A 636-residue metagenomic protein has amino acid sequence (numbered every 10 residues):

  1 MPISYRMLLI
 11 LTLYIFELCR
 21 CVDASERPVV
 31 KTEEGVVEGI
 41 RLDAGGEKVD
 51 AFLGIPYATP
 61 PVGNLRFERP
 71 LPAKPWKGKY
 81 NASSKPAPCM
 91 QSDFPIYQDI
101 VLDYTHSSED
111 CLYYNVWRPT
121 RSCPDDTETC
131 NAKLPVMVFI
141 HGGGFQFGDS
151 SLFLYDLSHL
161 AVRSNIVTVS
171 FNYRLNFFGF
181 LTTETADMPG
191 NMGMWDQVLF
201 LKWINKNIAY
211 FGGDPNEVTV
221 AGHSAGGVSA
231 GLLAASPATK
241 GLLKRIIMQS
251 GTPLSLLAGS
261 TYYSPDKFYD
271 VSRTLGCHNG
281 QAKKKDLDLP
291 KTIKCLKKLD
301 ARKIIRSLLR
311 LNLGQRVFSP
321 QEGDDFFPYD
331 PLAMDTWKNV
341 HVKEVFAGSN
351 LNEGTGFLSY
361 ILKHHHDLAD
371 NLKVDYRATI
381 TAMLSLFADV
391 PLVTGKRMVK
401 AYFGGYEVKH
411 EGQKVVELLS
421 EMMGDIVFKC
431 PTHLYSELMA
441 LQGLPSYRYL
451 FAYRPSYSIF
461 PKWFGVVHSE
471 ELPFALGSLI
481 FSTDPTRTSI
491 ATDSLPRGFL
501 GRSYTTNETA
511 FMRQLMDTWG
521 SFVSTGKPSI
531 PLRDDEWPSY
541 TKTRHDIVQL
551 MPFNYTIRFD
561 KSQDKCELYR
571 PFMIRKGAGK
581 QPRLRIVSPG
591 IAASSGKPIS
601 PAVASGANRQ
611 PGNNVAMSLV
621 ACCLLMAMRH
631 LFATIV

Functional and structural regions predicted by a protein language model:
M1-F16, R20, R609-V620, H630-V636: Classical eukaryotic N-terminal signal peptides for Sec-dependent ER targeting/secretion, especially the positively
P2, Y14-M194, P215, P485-D517 (+3 more regions): Non-catalytic accessory segments of hydrolases
Y14, V101-L289, D325-F327, A333-L358 (+1 more regions): Serine-hydrolase-like catalytic core of hydrolytic proteins
F52, E109-Y113, P135, V342-K343 (+4 more regions): Extracellular structured ligand-interaction cores
M137, V198-L201, N205, G231-A234 (+11 more regions): Non-transmembrane alpha-helical segments in soluble domains of secreted/periplasmic/extracellular proteins
G280-A282, I304-S307, G443-L450, T525-D535: Acidic/polar loop patches that form or flank catalytic/metal-binding clefts of enzymes that bind anionic ligands
C295-T509: Substrate-gating cap/lid region and adjacent catalytic-acid/histidine neighborhood within extracellular/lumenal
S588-V620: C-terminal GPI-anchoring signal of eukaryotic secretory precursors
